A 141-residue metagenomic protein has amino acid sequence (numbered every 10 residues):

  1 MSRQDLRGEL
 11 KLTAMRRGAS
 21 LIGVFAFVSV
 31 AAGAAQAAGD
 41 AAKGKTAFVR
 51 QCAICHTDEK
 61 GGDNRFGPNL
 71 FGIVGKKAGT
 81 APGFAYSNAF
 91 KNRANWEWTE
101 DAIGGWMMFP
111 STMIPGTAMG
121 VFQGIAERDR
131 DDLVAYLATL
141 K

Functional and structural regions predicted by a protein language model:
Q4-I22: Bacterial N-terminal signal peptides that target proteins for export
S20-V30: Bacterial N-terminal signal peptides
V30-A37: Sec/Tat signal peptide C-region and signal peptidase I cleavage site
A38-G62, L70-F71: Sequence/structural segment immediately N-terminal to covalent heme-attachment motifs in c-type and related
V49, A53-K60, G75, M108-T112 (+1 more regions): Sec-exported extracytoplasmic/periplasmic mature domains
V74-F84: Short microdomains enriched in Cys/His and/or Lys/Arg
P82-E97: Short Fe-S-cluster ligation motifs
E97-K141: C-terminal capping alpha-helices of c-type cytochrome domains
